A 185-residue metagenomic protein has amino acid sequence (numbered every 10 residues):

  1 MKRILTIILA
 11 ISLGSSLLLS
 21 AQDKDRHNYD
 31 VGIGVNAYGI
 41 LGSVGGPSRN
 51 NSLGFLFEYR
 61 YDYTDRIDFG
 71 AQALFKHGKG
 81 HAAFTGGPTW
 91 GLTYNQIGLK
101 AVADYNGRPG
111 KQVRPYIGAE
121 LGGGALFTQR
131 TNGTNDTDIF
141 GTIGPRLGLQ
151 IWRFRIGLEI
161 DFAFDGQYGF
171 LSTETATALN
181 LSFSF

Functional and structural regions predicted by a protein language model:
M1-N28: Cleavable N-terminal export/targeting peptides
S20-Y63, D68, E174-N180, S184: Short glycine/proline- and aromatic-enriched beta-strand/turn motifs that initiate or cap beta-hairpins
K24, Q72-A83, G141-F185: Predominantly the C-terminal beta-signal and adjacent terminal strand-loop region of outer-membrane beta-barrel
H27-Y29, P47-L53, T93-L99, V113 (+3 more regions): Residues that define the transmembrane beta-barrel architecture of outer-membrane proteins
V31-V35, F57, A71-A73, L99-A101 (+4 more regions): Membrane-embedded beta-strand positions of outer-membrane beta-barrel proteins
V35-L41, Y61, F75-K79, Y105-G107 (+4 more regions): Transmembrane beta-strands of outer-membrane beta-barrel pores
S43-N50, H81-T89, F127-T137, Q167-T175: Outer-membrane beta-barrel translocator domains and adjoining extracellular loop/strand segments of Gram-negative
D65-F69, G110-V113, I151-L158: Repeated loop/turn-to-beta-strand initiation elements of outer-membrane beta-barrel proteins
